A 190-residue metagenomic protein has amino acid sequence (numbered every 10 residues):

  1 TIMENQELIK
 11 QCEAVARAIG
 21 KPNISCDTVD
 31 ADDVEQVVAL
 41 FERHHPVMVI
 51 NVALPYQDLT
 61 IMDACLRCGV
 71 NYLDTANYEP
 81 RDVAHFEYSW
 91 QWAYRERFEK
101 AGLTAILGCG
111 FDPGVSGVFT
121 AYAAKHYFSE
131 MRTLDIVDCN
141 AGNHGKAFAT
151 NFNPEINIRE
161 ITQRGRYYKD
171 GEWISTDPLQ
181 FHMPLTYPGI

Functional and structural regions predicted by a protein language model:
T1-V15: NAD(P)-binding Rossmann-fold cofactor-contacting core
C12-I24: Short, conserved SAM-binding/catalytic segment of Class I S-adenosyl-L-methionine-dependent methyltransferases
P22, R43-M48, C68: Short acidic/histidine-rich motifs immediately flanking catalytic phosphotransfer sites in two-component signaling
S25-V29, I106: General small-molecule cofactor/ligand-binding pocket signal
T28-H45, A53, Q57: Conserved Rossmann-fold cofactor-binding substructure of NAD(P)-dependent oxidoreductases
V49-N51, L73-D74: Redox-cofactor binding/interface segments in oxidoreductases and associated redox assembly factors
T75-T104: Rossmann-fold NAD(P)-binding glycine/threonine-rich loop
F98-I190: Rossmann-like dinucleotide-binding core of oxidoreductases
